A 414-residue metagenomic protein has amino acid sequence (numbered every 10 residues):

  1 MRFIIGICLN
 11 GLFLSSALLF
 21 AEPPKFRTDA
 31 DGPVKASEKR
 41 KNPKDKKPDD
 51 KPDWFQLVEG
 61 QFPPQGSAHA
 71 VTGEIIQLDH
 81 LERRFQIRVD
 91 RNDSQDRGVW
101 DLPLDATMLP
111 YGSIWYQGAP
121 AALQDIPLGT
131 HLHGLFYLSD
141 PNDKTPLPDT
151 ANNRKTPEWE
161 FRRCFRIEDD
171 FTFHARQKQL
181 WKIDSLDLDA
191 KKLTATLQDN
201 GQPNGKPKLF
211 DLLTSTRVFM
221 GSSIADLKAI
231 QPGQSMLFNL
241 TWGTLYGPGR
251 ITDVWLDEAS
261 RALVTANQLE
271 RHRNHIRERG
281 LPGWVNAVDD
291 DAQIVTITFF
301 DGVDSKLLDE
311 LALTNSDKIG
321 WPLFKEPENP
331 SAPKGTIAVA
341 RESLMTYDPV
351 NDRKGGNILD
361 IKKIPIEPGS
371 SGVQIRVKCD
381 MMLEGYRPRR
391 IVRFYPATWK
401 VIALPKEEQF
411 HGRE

Functional and structural regions predicted by a protein language model:
M1-I5: Positively charged n-region of N-terminal signal peptides that target proteins for export
G6-S16: Bacterial N-terminal signal peptides
F20-Y111, W115-E414: Short, flexible, surface-exposed loop segments at domain boundaries
